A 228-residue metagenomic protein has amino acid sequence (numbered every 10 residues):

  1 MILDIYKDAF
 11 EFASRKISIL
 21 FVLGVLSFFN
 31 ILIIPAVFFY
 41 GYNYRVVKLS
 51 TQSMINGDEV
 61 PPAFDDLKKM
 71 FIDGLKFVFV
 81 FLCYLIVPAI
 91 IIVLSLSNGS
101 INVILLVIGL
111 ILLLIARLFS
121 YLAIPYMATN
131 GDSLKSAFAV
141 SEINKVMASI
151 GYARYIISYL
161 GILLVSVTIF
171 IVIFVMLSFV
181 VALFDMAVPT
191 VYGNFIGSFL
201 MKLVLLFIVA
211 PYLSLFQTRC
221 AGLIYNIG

Functional and structural regions predicted by a protein language model:
M1, K7-D8, I55-D58: Low-complexity, intrinsically disordered extramembrane tails and loops of integral membrane proteins
L3-F29, F64-I90, L118-I171, T218-R219 (+1 more regions): Interfacial aromatic "cap" segments that immediately flank transmembrane helices in multipass membrane proteins
F28-M54, S100-A137, I171-V181, T190-G228: Selective recognition of hydrophobic, aromatic-rich stretches within alpha-helical transmembrane segments of polytopic
A36-P61, D65-S97: Selected alpha-helical membrane-embedding segments in polytopic membrane proteins
D58-D73, N98, N102, L106 (+5 more regions): Membrane-helix interfacial "entry" motifs
V93-L94, V165-S166, F174-F179: Juxtamembrane/interface motifs at transmembrane-helix termini
